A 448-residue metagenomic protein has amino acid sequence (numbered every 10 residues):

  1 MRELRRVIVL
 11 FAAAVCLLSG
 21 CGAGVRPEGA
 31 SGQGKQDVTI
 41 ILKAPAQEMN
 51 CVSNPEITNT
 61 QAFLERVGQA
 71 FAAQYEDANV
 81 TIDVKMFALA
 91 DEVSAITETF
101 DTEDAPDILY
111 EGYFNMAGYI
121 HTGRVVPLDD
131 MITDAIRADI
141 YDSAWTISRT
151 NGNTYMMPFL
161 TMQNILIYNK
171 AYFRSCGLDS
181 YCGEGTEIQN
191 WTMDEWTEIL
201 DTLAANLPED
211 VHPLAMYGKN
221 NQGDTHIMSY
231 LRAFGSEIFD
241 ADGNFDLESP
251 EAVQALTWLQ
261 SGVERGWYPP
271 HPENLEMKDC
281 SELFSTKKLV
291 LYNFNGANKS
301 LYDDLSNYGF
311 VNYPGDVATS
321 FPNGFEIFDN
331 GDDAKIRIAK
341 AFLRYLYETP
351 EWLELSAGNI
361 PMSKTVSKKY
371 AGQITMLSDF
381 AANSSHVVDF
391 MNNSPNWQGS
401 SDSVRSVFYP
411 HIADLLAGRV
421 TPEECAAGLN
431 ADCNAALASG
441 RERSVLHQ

Functional and structural regions predicted by a protein language model:
L10, L18-A117, R137, A334-R337 (+2 more regions): Conserved N-terminal structural module of periplasmic/extracytoplasmic solute-binding proteins
I40-N50, I57-T60, R66, A72 (+3 more regions): Extracytoplasmic/periplasmic substrate-binding proteins
D77, T133-A135, S148-Q222, S236-H271 (+3 more regions): Helix-loop-helix "hinge/cap" segment bordering the ligand-binding cleft or interdomain interface
M86-A95, F114, N190-E195, H271-S285: Short helix-initiation/N-cap motifs at beta->coil->alpha
A88, E111-I165, R174-C176, D194 (+4 more regions): Hinge/lid segment of periplasmic solute-binding proteins
V93-A105, T122, F173, T197-L203 (+4 more regions): Short helices/loops that flank or line small-molecule/ion binding pockets
K170-Y172, L207, R344-S367: Periplasmic-binding protein-like
A357-D414, G428, G440-Q448: Long, aromatic- and glycine/proline-rich binding clefts that accommodate carbohydrate-like moieties
